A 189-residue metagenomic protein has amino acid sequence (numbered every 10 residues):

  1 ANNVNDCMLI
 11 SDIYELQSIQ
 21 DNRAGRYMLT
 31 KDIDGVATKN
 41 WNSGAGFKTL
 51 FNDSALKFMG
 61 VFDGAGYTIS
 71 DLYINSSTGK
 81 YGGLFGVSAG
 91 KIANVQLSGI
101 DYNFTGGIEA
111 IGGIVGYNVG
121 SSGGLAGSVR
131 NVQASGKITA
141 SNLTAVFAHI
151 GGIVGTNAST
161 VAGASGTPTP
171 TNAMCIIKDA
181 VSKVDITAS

Functional and structural regions predicted by a protein language model:
A1-S189: Surface-exposed repetitive/solenoidal architectures
